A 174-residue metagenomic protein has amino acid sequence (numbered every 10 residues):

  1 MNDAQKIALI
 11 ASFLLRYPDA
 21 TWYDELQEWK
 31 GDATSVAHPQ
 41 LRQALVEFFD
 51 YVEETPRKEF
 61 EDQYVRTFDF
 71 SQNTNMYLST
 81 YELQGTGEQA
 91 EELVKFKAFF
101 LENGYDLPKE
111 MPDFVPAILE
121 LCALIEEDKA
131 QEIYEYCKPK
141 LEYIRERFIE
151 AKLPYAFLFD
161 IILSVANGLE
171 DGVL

Functional and structural regions predicted by a protein language model:
M1-D113, E120-L174: Charged, alpha-helix-forming regions
